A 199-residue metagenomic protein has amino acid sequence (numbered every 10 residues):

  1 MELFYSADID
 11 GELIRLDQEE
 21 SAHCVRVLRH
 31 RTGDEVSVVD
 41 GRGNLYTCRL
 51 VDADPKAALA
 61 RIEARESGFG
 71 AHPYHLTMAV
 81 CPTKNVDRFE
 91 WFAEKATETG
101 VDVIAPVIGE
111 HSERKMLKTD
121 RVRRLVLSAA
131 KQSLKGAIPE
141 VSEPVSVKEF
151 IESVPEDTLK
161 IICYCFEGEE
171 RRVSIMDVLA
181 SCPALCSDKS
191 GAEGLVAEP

Functional and structural regions predicted by a protein language model:
M1-S67: N-terminal positively charged helical leader segments and presequences
E2-L3, L13, E35, A58 (+5 more regions): Structural motif
G11-E12, V145-E152, G168-R171: A short acidic, often aromatic-flanked loop/helix-cap motif at beta-alpha or helix-coil junctions that lines enzyme
E20, R88-F89, S146, R171 (+1 more regions): Amphipathic coiled-coil/heptad-repeat helices and related helical stalk/stem segments that mediate oligomerization
D40, I108, Y164-E167: Short secondary-structure boundary segments
N44, S112, G168: Surface-exposed, flexible loop/turn segments at secondary-structure boundaries
F69-I162: RNA substrate-binding interface of SAM-dependent RNA methyltransferases
D157-P199: Active-site/ligand-binding-proximal alpha/beta "capping" segment
